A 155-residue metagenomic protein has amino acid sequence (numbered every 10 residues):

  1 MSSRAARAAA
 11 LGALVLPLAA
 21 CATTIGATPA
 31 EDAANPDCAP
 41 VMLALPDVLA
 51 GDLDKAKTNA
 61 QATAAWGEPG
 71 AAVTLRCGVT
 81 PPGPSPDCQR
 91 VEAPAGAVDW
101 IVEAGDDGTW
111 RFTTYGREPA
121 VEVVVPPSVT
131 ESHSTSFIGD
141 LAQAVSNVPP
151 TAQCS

Functional and structural regions predicted by a protein language model:
M1-L11: Bacterial N-terminal signal peptides that target proteins for export
P17-A20: C-terminal motif of bacterial Sec signal peptides marking the signal peptidase cleavage site
A22-G26: Bacterial signal peptide processing site
A27, A44-L45, G83, P94: Secreted/processed peptides and extracellular or luminal domains of membrane proteins
P29-D52: Post-signal peptide N-terminal segment of mature Sec-exported envelope proteins
A33, G70-T74, G116-A120: Extracytoplasmic
A50-G108: Short, solvent-exposed recognition patches
C88-S155: Extracytosolic low-complexity repeat regions of secreted or lipid-anchored proteins
